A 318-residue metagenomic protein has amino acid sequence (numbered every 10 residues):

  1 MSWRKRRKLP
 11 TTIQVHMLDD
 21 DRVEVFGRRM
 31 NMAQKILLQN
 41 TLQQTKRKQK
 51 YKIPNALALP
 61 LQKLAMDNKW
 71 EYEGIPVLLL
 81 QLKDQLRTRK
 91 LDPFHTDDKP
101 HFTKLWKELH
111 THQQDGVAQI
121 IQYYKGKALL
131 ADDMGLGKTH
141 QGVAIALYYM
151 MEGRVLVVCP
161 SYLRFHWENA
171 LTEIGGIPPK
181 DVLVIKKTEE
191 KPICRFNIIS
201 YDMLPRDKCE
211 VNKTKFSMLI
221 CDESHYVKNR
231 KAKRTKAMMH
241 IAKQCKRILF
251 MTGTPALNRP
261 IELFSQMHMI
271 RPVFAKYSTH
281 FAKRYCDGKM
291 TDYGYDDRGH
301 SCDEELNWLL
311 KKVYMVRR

Functional and structural regions predicted by a protein language model:
M1-K104: Accessory DNA-engaging acidic/polar modules
K90-A131: Conserved pre-motif I regulatory segment
K125-I145: Walker A/P-loop
T139-Q141, E152-E173, L257-E262: Conserved Walker A/P-loop ATP-binding site and its immediately adjacent core in helicase/helicase-like ATPase domains
M151-R154, M218, T235-R318: Conserved P-loop NTPase motor "coupling/switch" region that bridges the ATPase
L163-K186, I270-F274: Conserved helix-turn-beta segment of the N-terminal RecA-like "Helicase ATP-binding" lobe in SF1/SF2 helicases
T188-M218, N229: Conserved helix/coil segment N-terminal to the catalytic DExD/H
D222-E223: Walker B catalytic acidic pair
